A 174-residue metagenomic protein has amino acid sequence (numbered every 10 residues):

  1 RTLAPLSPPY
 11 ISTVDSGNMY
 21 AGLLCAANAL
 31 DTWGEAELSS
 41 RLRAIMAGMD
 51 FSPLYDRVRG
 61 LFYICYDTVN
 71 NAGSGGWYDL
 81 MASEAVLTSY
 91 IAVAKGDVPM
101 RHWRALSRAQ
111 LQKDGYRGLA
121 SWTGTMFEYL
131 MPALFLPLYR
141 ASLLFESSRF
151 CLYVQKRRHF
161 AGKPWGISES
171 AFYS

Functional and structural regions predicted by a protein language model:
R1-S174: Ser/Thr/Asn(+Pro)-rich, low-complexity disordered segments
